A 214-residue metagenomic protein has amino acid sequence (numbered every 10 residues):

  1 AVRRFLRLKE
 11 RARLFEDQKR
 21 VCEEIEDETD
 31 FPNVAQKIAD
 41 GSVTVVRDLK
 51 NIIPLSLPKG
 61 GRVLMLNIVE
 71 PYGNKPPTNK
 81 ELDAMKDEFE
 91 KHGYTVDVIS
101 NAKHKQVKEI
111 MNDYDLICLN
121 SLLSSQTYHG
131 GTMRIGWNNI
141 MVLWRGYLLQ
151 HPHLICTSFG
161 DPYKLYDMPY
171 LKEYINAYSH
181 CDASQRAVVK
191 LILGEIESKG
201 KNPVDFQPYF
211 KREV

Functional and structural regions predicted by a protein language model:
A1-V214: Preference for extracellular/luminal or secreted protein segments
